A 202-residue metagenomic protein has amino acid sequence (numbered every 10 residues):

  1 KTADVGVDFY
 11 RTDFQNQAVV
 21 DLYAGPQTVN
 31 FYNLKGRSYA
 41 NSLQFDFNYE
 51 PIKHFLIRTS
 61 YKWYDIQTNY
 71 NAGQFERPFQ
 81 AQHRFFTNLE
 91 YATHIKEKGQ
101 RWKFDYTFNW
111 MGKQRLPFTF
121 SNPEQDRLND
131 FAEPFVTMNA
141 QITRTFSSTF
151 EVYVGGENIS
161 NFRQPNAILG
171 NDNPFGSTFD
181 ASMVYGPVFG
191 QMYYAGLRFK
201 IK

Functional and structural regions predicted by a protein language model:
K1, N48-E50, H54, E90-K96 (+3 more regions): Structural signature of outer-membrane beta-barrel channels/translocons
K1, R37-N41, F79-F85, P134-M138 (+1 more regions): Residues that define the transmembrane beta-barrel architecture of outer-membrane proteins
K1-D4, T12-N16, D21-L22, S182: Gram-negative and organellar
G6, Y10-F14, Y32-L116: Gram-negative outer-membrane beta-barrel transporters
F9, Q17-P26, Y64, T68-E76 (+2 more regions): Outer-membrane beta-barrel translocator domains and adjoining extracellular loop/strand segments of Gram-negative
V19-L34, D172-A181: Surface-exposed loop/turn segments flanking beta-strands in extracellular/periplasmic regions
T28-N33, S42-Q44, N69-P78, E124-N129 (+2 more regions): Extracellular loop and loop/strand-boundary signature of outer-membrane beta-barrel proteins
I57, W110-T119, T143-K202: C-terminal beta-signal and adjacent terminal beta-strands/loops of Gram-negative outer-membrane beta-barrel proteins
